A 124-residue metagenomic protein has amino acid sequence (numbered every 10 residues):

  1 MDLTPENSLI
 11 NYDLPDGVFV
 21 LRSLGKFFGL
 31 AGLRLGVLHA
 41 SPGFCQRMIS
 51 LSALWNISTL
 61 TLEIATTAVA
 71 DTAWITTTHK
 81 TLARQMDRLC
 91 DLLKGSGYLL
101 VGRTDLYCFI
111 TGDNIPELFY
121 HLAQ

Functional and structural regions predicted by a protein language model:
M1-F27: Active-site pre-lysine segment of PLP-dependent enzymes
L9-P15, V69, L93, I110-G112: Alpha-helix C-terminal capping segments
I10-L14, V37-H39, F119: Short, hinge-like loop/turn segments at secondary-structure boundaries
G17-L93, Y98-L99: PLP-dependent aminotransferase class I/II
A83, L92-A123: Conserved PLP-binding catalytic core of the aspartate aminotransferase-like
